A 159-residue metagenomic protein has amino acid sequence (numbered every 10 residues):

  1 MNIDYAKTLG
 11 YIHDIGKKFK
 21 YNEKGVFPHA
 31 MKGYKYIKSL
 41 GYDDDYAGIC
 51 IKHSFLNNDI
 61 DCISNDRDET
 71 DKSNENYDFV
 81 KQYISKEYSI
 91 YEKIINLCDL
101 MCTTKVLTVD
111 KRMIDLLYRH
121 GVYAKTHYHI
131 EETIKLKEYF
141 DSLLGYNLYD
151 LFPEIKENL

Functional and structural regions predicted by a protein language model:
M1, I12, N22, Y42-D44 (+1 more regions): Divalent metal-dependent phosphate-bond-processing catalytic cores, especially two-metal-ion Mg2+/Mn2+ enzymes that act
I3-L40, A47-N58, D99: His-Asp-centered metal-binding catalytic motifs of divalent-metal-dependent phosphohydrolases/nucleases
